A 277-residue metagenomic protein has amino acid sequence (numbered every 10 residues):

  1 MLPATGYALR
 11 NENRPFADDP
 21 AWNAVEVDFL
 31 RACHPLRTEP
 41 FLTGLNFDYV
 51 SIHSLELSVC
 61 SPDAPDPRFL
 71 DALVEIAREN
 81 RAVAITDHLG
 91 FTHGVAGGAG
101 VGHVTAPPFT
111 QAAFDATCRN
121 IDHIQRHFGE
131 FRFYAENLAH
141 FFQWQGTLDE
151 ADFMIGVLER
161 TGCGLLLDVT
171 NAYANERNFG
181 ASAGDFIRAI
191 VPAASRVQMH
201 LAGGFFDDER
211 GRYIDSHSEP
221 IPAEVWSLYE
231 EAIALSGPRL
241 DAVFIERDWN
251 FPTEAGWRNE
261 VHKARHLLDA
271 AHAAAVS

Functional and structural regions predicted by a protein language model:
P3-L9, N23-V27, D48-H53, V83-D87 (+4 more regions): Hydrophobic faces of well-ordered beta-strands that scaffold small-molecule active sites in alpha/beta enzyme cores
E12-F16, V27-P40, S58-R68, F141-L148 (+3 more regions): Acidic-and-aromatic substrate-binding clefts and catalytic sites of carbohydrate-active enzymes
P15-P20, H34-I52, R68-V83, D122-F128 (+3 more regions): Acidic (Asp/Glu)-rich catalytic clusters
D63-A64, H103-F114, N175-L240: Gly/Pro-rich active-site loop or hairpin
P67-L165: Active-site acidic/histidine proton-transfer and metal-coordination neighborhood in alpha/beta enzyme cores
F91-G97, T170-N175, M199-S216, I245-A255: Flexible glycine/acidic-rich beta-alpha junction loops that bind and position SAM and/or redox cofactors in anaerobic
F128-G211: Acidic/histidine-rich catalytic cores of soluble enzymes
P252-V276: C-terminal helical cap(s) of enzyme catalytic domains, especially alpha/beta-barrels
